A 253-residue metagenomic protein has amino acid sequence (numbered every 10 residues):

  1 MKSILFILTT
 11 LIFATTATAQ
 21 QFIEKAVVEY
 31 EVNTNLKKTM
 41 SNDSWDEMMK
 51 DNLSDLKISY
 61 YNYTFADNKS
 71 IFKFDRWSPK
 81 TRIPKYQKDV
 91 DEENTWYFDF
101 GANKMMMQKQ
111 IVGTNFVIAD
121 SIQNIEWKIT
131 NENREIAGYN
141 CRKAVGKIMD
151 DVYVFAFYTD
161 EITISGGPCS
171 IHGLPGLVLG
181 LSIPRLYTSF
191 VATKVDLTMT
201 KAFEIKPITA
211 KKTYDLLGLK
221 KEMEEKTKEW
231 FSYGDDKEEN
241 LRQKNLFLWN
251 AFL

Functional and structural regions predicted by a protein language model:
M1-E24, V28, A251-L253: Bacterial Sec-dependent N-terminal signal peptides
Q21-L253: Extended soluble regions of mature proteins
